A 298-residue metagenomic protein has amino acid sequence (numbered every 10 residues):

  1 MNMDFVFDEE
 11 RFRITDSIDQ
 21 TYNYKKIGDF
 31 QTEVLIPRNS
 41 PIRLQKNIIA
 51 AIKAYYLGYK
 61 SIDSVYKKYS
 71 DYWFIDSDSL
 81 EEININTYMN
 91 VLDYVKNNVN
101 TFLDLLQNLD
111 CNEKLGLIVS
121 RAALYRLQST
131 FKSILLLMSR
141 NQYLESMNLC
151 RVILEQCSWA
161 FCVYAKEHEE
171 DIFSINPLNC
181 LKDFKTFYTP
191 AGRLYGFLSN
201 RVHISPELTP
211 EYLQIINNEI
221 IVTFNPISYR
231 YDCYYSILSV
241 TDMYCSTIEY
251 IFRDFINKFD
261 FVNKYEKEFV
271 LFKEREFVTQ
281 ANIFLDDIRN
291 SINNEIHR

Functional and structural regions predicted by a protein language model:
M1-V119, A123, T130, L137 (+3 more regions): A cross-kingdom marker of C-terminal helix-rich interaction/assembly modules
S146, K166-I175: Short, glycine/acidic-rich hinge or "gate" loops at secondary-structure transitions that mediate conformational
Y164, H168, T209-Y212: Short, flexible/disordered secondary-structure transition segments
